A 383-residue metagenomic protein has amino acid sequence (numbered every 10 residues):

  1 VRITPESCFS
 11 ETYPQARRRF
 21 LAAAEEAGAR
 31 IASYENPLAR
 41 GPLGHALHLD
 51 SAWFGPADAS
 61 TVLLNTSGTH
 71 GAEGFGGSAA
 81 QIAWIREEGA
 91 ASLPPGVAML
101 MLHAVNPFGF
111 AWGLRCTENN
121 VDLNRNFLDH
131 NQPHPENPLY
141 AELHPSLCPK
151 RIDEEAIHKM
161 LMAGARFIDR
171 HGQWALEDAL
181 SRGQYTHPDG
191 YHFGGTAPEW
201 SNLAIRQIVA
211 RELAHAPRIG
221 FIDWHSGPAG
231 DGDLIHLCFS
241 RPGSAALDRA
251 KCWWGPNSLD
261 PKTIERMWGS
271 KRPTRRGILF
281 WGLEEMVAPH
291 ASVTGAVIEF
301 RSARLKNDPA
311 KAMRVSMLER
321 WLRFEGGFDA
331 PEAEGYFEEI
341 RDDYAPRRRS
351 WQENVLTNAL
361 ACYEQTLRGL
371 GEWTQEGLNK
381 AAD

Functional and structural regions predicted by a protein language model:
V1-D383: Structured catalytic-domain cores with a bias toward divalent-metal coordination
